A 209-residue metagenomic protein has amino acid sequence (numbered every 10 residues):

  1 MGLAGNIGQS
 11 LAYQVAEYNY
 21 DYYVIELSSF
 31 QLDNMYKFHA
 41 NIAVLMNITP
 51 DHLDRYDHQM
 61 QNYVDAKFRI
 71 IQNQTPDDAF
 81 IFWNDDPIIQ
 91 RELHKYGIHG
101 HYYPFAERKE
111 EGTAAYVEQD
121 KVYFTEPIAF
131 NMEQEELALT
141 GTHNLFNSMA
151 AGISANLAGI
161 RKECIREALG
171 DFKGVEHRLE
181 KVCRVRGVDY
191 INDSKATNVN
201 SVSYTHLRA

Functional and structural regions predicted by a protein language model:
M1-G8: Short beta-strand-centered segment that lines the nucleotide-binding/catalytic pocket of NTP-utilizing
G5, L27, A106, C183: Short loop/edge segments at beta-strand edges and connector loops that shape dinucleotide/nucleotide cofactor-binding
S10-Y18: P-loop NTPase switch/communication element
E17-F105, Y116-E118, M132-L139: Flexible active-site lid/hinge loop adjacent to a nucleotide/diphosphate and Mg2+-phosphate binding pocket
Y116-N131, E180-V182: Acidic-glycine-rich active-site phosphate/pyrophosphate-binding loop
Q134-R208: Nucleotide phosphate-binding/pyrophosphate-handling subdomain across enzymes that bind or process nucleotide phosphates
